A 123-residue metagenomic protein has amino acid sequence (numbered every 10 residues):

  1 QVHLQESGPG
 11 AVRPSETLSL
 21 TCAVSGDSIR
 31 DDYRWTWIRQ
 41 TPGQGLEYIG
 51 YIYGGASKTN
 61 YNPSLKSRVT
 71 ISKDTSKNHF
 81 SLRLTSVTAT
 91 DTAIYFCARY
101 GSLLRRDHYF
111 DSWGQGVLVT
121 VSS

Functional and structural regions predicted by a protein language model:
Q1-S123: Extracellular domains of the immunoglobulin superfamily
